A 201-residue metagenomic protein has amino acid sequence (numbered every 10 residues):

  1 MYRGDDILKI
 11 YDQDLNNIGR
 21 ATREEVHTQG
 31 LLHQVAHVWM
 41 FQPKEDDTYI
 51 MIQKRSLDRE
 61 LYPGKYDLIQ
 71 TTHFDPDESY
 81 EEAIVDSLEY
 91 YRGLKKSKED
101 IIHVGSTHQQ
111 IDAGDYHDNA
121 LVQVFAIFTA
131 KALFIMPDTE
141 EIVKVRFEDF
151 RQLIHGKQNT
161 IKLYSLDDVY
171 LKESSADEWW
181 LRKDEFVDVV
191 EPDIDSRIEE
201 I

Functional and structural regions predicted by a protein language model:
Y2-D46: Acidic, metal-coordinating catalytic segment for phosphate/diphosphate chemistry, firing primarily on the Nudix
E25-A36, D46-Y90: Conserved Nudix-box catalytic region and its N-terminal flanking loop in Nudix hydrolases and closely related
V38, Q70, H103, Q123-F125: A structural signal for short, well-ordered beta-strand segments
P43-Y49, G114-D115: Short, solvent-exposed loop/turn segments that connect beta-strands within catalytic domains and beta-strand-rich
D47-I50, D100, Q123: Conserved active-site beta-strand-loop modules that form the wall/rim of enzyme catalytic pockets and either contain
G64, G105-T107, Y116-I201: Nudix hydrolase/Nudix homology domain
K95-G105: A short coil-to-beta-strand element that immediately follows conserved catalytic motifs
